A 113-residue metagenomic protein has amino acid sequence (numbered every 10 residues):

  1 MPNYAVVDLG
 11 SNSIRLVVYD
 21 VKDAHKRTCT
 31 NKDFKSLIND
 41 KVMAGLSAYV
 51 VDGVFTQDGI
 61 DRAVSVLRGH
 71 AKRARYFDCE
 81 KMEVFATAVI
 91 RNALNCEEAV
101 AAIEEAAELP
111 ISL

Functional and structural regions predicted by a protein language model:
M1-L9, V17-L113: Nucleotide/phosphate-binding catalytic cleft detector across ATP-hydrolyzing and phosphate-transferring enzymes
N12: Primarily the dimerization/phosphotransfer
